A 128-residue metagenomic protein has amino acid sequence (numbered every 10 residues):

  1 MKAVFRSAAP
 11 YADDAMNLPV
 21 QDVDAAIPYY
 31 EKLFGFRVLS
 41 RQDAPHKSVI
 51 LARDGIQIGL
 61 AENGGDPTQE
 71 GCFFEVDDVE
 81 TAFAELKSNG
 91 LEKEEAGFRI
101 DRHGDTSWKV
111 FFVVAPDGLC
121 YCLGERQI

Functional and structural regions predicted by a protein language model:
M1-A25, E70-C72, G124-I128: N-terminal beta-strand motif that seeds the catalytic metal site of vicinal oxygen chelate
M1-A8, H46, G55, D101: Amphipathic alpha-helical "stalk" segments
N17, R37-Q42, I100-D101, I128: Conserved catalytic-core motifs of GNAT/GCN5-like acyltransferases
N17, S48-I50, Q57, F73 (+1 more regions): Short hydrophobic/aromatic beta-strand element in the GNAT-like acyltransferase core that lines or flanks the acyl-donor
D22-R37: Amphipathic alpha-helical segments
D22-V23, C72-C120: Vicinal oxygen chelate
R37-E70, C120-E125: Conserved short beta-strand elements that form part of the metal-binding/catalytic scaffold of enzyme active sites
